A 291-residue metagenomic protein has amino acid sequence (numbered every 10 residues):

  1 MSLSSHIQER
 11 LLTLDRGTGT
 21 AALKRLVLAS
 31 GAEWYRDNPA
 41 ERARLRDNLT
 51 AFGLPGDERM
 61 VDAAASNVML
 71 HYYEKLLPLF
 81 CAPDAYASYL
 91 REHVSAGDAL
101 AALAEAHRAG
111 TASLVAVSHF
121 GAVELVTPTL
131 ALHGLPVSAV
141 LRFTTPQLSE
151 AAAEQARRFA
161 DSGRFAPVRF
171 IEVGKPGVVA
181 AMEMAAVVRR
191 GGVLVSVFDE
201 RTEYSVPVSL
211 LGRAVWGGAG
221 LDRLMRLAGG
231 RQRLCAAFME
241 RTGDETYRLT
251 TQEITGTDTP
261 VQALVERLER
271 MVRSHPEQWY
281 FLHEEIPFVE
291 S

Functional and structural regions predicted by a protein language model:
M1-V117, A122, F159: Membrane-anchoring hydrophobic helices of lipid-metabolizing enzymes
C81, V123-L125, Q147-S149, E203-V206 (+1 more regions): Short catalytic/ligand-binding loop motif for oxyanion handling, primarily in non-cytosolic enzymes, centered on
A85-Y89, F165-E172, P207-L210, E253: Short, basic, glycine/proline-bearing loop/turn elements
V94-D98, V168-P176, T255: Short acidic-hydrophobic, aromatic-tinged amphipathic segments that line or gate anion-handling sites
A106, F159-G163, A228-R231: Alpha-helix termini
T111-G174: Catalytic core of membrane glycerolipid acyltransferases/transacylases, capturing the structured, soluble-facing
L132, P136, G174-S291: Non-catalytic C-terminal accessory region of glycerolipid acyltransferases and related lyso-lipid remodeling enzymes
